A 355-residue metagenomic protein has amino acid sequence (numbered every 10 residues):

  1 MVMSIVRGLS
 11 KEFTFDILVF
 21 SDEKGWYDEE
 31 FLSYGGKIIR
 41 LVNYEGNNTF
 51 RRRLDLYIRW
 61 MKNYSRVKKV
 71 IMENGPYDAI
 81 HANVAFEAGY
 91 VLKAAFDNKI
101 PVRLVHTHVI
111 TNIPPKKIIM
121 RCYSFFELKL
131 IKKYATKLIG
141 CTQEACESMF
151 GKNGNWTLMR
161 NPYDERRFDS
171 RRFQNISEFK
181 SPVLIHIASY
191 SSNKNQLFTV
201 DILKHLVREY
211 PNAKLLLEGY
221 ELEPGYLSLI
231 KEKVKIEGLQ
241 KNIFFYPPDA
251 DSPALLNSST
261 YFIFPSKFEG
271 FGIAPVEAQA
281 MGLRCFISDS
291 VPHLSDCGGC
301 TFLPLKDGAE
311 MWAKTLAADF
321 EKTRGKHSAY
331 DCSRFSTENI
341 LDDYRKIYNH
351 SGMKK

Functional and structural regions predicted by a protein language model:
M1-S4, P182, S189-R208, G225-S228: A conserved mid-protein helix/loop that constitutes part of the nucleotide-sugar donor-binding site
V6-I58, L222-L229, I347: N-terminal strand-loop element at the rim of the active site of nucleotide-sugar-dependent glycosyltransferases
L18-V19, R284-S288: Short hydrophobic beta-strand element within catalytic cores of glycosyltransferases and related nucleotide-activated
A82-A88, T107: Short His-centered aromatic/hydrophobic patch
E144, P162: Carbohydrate-associated surface elements
L227-P247: Nucleotide-activated donor-binding/catalytic signature segment of Leloir-type glycosyltransferases, i.e., the conserved
P248, K267: Aromatic "clamp/platform" in nucleotide-sugar-dependent glycosyltransferases that forms part of the donor/acceptor
L294-K322: Change "using UDP/GDP/dTDP sugars" to "using nucleotide sugars
